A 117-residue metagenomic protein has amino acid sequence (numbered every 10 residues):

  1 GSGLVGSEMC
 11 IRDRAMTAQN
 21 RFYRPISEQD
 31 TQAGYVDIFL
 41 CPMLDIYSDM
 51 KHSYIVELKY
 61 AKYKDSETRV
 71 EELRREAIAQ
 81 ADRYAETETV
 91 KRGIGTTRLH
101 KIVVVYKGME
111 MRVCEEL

Functional and structural regions predicted by a protein language model:
G1-G6, C10-I11: Single conserved hydrophobic/aromatic residue that forms the stacking wall/gate of nucleotide- or nucleobase-binding
S7, T31-Q32, D49, V70 (+1 more regions): Active-site-proximal structural scaffolding
R12-A18: A short, contiguous, amphipathic alpha-helix enriched in charged residues
D13, V36-L40, K51-D65, Y84: Conserved catalytic cores of phosphodiester-cleaving nucleases, focusing on short active-site segments
Q19-M50: Active-site metal-binding core of divalent-cation-utilizing nuclease and nuclease-like domains
R24, S48-S53, K59, E67-T68 (+2 more regions): C-terminal accessory domains/tails appended to large, multi-domain proteins
Q32-D37, D45-Y47, K62-S66, M109-V113: Flexible loop/turn segments at secondary-structure boundaries
R69-E115: Nucleic-acid nuclease catalytic cores
